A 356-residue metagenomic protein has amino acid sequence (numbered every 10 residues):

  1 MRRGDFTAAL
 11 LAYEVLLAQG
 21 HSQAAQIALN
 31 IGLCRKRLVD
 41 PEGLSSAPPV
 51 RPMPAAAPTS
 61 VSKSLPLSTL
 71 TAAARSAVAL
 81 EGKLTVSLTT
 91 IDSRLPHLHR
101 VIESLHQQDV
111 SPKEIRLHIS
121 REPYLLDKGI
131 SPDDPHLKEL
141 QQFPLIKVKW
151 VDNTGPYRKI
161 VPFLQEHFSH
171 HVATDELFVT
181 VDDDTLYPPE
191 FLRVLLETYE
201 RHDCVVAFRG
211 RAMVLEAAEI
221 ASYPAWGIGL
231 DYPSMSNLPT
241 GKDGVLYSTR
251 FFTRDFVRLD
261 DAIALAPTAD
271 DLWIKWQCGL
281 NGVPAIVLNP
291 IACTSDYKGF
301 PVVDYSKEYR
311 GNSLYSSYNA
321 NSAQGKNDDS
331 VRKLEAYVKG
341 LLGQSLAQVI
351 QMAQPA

Functional and structural regions predicted by a protein language model:
G32-R51: Alpha-helical linker/edge segments of TPR/alpha-solenoid repeat scaffolds and analogous pre-/post-domain helices
P48-Q107: N-proximal low-complexity "stem/linker" segments adjacent to membrane-targeting elements
S64-L65, A77-G82, H97, V101 (+1 more regions): C-terminal catalytic/acceptor-binding lobe
V101-K113, R121-Y124, E139: Short, acidic, metal-binding catalytic loop of nucleotide-sugar glycosyltransferases
S120-D175: Active-site-proximal specificity loops/subdomain of glycosyltransferases
V172-D184: Short beta-strand-to-loop acidic/aromatic patch adjacent to the donor-nucleotide binding site
L186-D261: Conserved catalytic core of nucleotide-sugar-dependent glycosyltransferases
